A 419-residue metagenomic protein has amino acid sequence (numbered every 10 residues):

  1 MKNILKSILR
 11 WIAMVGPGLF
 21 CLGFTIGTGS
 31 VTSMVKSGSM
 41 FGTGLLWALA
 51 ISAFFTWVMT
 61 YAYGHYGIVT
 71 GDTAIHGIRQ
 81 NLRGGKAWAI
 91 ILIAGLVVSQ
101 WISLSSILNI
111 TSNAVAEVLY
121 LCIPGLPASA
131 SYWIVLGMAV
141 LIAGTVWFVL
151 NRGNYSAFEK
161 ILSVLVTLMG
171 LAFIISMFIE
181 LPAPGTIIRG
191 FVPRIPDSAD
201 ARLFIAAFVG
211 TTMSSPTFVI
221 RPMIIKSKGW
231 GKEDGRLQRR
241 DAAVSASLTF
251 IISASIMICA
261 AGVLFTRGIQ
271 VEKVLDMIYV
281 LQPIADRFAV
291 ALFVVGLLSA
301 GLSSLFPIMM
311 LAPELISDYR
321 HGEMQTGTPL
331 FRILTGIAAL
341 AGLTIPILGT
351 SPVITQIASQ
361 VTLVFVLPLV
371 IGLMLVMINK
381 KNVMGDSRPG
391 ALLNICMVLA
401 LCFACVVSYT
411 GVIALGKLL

Functional and structural regions predicted by a protein language model:
K2-R10, G42, V69-V98, Y120-L121 (+4 more regions): Transmembrane-helix boundary/entry motifs in multi-pass membrane transporters
G18, I93, L119-N151, T167-M177 (+2 more regions): Transmembrane alpha-helical segments of multi-pass small-molecule transport proteins
C21, A48-N81, L92-S105, A260: Juxtamembrane transmembrane-helix boundary signature
M34-K36, A62-K86, V115-P124, R267-I284 (+2 more regions): Flexible loop linkers connecting adjacent transmembrane helices in multi-pass alpha-helical membrane transporters
A50-Y63, I175, R239-L264: Selective recognition of specific alpha-helical transmembrane segments in multi-pass small-molecule
W88-L126, G301-Y319, S351-A358, C405: Hydrophobic transmembrane alpha-helices that form the core helical bundles of multi-pass secondary transporters
L141, V149-I179, T362-L363, L367 (+2 more regions): Membrane-interface loop-to-helix entry segments
V166-R194, R202-A206, G210-P222, L373-N382 (+1 more regions): Hydrophobic alpha-helical segments and their helix-loop junctions in multi-pass secondary transporters
